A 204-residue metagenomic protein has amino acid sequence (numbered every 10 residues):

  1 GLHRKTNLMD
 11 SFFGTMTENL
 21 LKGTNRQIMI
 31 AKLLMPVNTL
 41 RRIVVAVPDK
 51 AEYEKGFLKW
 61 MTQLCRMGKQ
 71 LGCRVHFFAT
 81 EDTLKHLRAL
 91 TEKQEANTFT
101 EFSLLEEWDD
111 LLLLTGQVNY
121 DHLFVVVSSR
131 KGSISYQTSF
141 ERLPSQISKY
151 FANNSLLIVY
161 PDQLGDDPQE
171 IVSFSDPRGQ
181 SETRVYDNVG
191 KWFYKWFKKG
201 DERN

Functional and structural regions predicted by a protein language model:
G1-W108, N119-L123, S128-N204: Intrinsically disordered or low-complexity boundary/linker segments at protein termini and domain junctions
D109-L113: Repeated scaffold domains used in trafficking and secretory/extracellular systems, primarily beta-propellers
G116: PAPS-dependent sulfotransferase catalytic core
